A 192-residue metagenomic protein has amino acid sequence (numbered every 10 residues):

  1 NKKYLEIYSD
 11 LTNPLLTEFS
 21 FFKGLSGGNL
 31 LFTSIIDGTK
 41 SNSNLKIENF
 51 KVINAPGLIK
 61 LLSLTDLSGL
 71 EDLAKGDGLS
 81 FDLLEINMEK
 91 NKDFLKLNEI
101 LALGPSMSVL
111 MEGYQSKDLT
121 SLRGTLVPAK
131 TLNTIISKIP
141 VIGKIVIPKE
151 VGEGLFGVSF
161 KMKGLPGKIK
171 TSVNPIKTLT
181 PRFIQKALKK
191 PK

Functional and structural regions predicted by a protein language model:
N1-P128, L165-T178, F183-K192: Solvent-exposed beta-strand/coil patches in large extracellular/periplasmic or lumenal scaffold regions
K130-V173: Surface-exposed, gly/pro-biased binding rims or lids
